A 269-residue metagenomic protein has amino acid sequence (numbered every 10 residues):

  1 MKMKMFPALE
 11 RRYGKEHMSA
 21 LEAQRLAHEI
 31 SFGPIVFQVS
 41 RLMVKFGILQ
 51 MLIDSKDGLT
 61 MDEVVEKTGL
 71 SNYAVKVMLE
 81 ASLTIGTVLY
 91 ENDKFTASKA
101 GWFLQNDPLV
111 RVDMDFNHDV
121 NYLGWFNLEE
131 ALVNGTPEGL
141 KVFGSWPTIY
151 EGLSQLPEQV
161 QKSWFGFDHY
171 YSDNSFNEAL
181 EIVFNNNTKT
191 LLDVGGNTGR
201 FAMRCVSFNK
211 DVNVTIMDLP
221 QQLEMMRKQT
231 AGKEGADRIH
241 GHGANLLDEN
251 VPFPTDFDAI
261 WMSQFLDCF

Functional and structural regions predicted by a protein language model:
L9-D54, E66-K189: Conserved Class I S-adenosyl-L-methionine-dependent methyltransferase catalytic core
N187-N197: Conserved class I S-adenosyl-L-methionine
T198-K210: Conserved SAM-binding loop of SAM-dependent methyltransferases across substrates and taxa, primarily the Class I
N213-D218: Conserved SAM-binding motif I beta-strand of class I
M226-R227: Conserved SAM-binding loop
G235-L247: Conserved SAM-binding strand-loop segment of SAM-dependent methyltransferases
E249-I260: A short acidic, Gly/Pro-enriched loop at the edge of an enzyme's catalytic core that lines a small-molecule cofactor
M262-F265: A short beta-strand submotif of the Rossmann-like class I SAM-dependent methyltransferase core that lines
